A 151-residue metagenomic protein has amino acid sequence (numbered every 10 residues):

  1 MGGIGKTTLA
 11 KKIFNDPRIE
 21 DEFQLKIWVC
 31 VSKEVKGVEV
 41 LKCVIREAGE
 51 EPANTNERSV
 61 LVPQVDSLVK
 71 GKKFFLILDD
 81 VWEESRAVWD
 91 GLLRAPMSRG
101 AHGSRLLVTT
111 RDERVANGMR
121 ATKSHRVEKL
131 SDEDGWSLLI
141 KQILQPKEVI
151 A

Functional and structural regions predicted by a protein language model:
M1: P-loop (Walker A) phosphate-binding loop of NTP-binding proteins
I4, T8-Q64, E83, I140: Post-nucleotide-binding-loop coupling segment downstream of the phosphate-binding loop, primarily in RecA-like P-loop
L9, Q24, T55, L76 (+2 more regions): Short, flexible/disordered secondary-structure transition segments
N15-E22, V60-L130: A conserved switch/coupling segment of P-loop NTPase cores
V44, G49-T55, A101-S104, V108 (+1 more regions): Non-catalytic, charged helical/coil tracts that couple and regulate nucleotide-powered enzyme cores
